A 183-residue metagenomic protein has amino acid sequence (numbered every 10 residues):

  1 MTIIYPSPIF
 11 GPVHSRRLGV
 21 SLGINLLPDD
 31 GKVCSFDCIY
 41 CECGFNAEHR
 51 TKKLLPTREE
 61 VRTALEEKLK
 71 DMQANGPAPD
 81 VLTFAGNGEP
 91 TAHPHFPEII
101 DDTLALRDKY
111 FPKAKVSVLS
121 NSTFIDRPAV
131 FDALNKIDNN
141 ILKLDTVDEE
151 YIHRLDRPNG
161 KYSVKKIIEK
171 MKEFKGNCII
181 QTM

Functional and structural regions predicted by a protein language model:
M1-R17, T63, K70: Auxiliary Fe-S-binding modules of radical SAM enzymes
H14-S15, D29-G31, D108, D145: Short polar/acidic secondary-structure junctions
R17-E60: Canonical Radical SAM [4Fe-4S] cluster-binding loop centered on the CxxxCxxC motif and its immediate flanking residues
G19-S21, C38, P79, N139 (+1 more regions): Structural motif
G44-V81, H95-E98: Conserved alpha-helical substructure of the radical SAM core
L82-N87: Short glycine-rich or small-residue beta-strand-to-loop segments that form or flank ligand, phosphate, metal/Fe-S
A92-M183: Conserved AdoMet/S-adenosylmethionine-binding subsite of the radical SAM
